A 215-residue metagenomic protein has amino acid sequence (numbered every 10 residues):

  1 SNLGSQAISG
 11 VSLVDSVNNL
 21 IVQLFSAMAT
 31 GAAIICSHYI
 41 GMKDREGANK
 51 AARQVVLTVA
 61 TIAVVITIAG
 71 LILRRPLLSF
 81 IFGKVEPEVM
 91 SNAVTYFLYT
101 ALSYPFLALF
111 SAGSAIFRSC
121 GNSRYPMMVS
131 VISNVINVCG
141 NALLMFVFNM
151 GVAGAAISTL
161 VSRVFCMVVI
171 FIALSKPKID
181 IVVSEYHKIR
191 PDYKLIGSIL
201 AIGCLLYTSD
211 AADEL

Functional and structural regions predicted by a protein language model:
L3-A7, F148-M150: Short extramembrane helix-to-coil loop segments that connect adjacent transmembrane helices in Major
I8-T67, L107-P126, S209: Small-residue-rich hydrophobic transmembrane alpha-helices
L20-Q23, N137-V138, M167-F171: Hydrophobic transmembrane alpha-helices of multi-pass small-molecule transporters
A32, L73-R74, G113, G140-N141 (+1 more regions): Hydrophobic/aromatic residues in alpha-helical transmembrane segments
C36-S103, V147-G203: Short alpha-helical transmembrane segments in multi-pass integral membrane proteins
I116-A142, A153, I157-L160: Alpha-helical transmembrane segments of multi-pass membrane transporters/permeases
Y207-E214: Conserved small/polar residues in nucleotide/adenosyl-binding loops
